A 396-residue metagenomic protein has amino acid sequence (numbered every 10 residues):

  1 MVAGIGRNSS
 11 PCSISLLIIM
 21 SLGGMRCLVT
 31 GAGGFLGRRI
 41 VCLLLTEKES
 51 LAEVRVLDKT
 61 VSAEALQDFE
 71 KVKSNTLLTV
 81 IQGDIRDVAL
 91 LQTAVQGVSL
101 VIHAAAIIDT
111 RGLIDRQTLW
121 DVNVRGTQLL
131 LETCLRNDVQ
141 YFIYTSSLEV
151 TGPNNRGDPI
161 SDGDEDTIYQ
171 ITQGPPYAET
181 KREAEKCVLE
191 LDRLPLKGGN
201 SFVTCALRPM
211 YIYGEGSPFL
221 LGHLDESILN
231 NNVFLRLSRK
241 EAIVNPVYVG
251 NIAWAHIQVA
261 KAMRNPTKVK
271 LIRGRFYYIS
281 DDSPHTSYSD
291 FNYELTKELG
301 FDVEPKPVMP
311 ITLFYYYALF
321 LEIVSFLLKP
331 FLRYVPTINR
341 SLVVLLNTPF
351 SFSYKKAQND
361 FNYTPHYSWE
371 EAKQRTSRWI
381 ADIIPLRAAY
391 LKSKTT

Functional and structural regions predicted by a protein language model:
G24-E47: N-terminal Rossmann NAD(P)H-binding glycine-rich loop of SDR-like oxidoreductase domains
S74, L78, Q82-V122, T133 (+1 more regions): NAD(P)H-binding glycine-rich loop region in Rossmannoid oxidoreductase-like domains and their noncatalytic homologs
R125, L129-E179: Conserved Rossmann-fold NAD(P)-dependent oxidoreductase catalytic core, especially the SDR/UDP-sugar
I168-G174, E226-N251, A255-V259, M263 (+2 more regions): A conserved pocket-lining segment of Rossmann-fold NAD(P)-dependent short-chain dehydrogenase/reductase
T172-C205: Active-site Tyr-X1-5-Lys
V249, H256, F276, L319-L327 (+1 more regions): Conserved C-terminal active-site "lid" loop/helix of NAD(P)H-dependent oxidoreductases that clamps the redox cofactor
A262-T337, Q374-S377, R387-T396: Mid/C-terminal beta-alpha module of Rossmann-like enzyme folds, strongest in SDR-family dehydrogenases/epimerases
S351-D360, T364-T396: Amphipathic terminal alpha-helices
